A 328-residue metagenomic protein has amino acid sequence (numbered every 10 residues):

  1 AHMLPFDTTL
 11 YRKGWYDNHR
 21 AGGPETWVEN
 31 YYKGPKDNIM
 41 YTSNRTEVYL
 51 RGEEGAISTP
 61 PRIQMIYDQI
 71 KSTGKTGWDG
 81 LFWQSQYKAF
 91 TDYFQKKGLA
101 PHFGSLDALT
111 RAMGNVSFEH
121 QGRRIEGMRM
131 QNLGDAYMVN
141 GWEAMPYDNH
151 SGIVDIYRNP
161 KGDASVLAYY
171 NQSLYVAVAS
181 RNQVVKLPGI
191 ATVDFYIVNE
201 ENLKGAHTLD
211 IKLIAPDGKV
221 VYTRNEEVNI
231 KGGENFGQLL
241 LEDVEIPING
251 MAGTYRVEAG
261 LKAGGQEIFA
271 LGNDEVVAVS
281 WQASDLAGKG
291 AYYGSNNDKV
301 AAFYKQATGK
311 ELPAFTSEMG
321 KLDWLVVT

Functional and structural regions predicted by a protein language model:
A1-E143, D148-H150, D155, V326: Substrate-binding/catalytic cleft of secreted carbohydrate-active enzymes, primarily glycoside hydrolases
I39-T42, E275-G288, T316-E318: Short boundary motifs at domain starts and secondary-structure transition points
I125, V139-E201, H207-L209: Aromatic-rich peripheral "rim/lid" segments of glycoside hydrolase catalytic domains that contact and position glycan
R181-Q183, E226-G232, E245-P247: Beta-strand-rich interaction surfaces with strong enrichment in secreted/lumenal proteins
I190-N229, L239-E242, G253-K262: Beta-strand-rich binding/interaction modules
N229-K231, Q266-D285: Short beta-strand elements
N235-E275: Helix-enriched interaction subdomains in cytosolic or periplasmic regions, typified by TIR/SEFIR signaling/NADase cores
A287-T328: Helical hinge/lid and interdomain linker segments adjacent to catalytic or ligand-binding clefts that mediate domain
